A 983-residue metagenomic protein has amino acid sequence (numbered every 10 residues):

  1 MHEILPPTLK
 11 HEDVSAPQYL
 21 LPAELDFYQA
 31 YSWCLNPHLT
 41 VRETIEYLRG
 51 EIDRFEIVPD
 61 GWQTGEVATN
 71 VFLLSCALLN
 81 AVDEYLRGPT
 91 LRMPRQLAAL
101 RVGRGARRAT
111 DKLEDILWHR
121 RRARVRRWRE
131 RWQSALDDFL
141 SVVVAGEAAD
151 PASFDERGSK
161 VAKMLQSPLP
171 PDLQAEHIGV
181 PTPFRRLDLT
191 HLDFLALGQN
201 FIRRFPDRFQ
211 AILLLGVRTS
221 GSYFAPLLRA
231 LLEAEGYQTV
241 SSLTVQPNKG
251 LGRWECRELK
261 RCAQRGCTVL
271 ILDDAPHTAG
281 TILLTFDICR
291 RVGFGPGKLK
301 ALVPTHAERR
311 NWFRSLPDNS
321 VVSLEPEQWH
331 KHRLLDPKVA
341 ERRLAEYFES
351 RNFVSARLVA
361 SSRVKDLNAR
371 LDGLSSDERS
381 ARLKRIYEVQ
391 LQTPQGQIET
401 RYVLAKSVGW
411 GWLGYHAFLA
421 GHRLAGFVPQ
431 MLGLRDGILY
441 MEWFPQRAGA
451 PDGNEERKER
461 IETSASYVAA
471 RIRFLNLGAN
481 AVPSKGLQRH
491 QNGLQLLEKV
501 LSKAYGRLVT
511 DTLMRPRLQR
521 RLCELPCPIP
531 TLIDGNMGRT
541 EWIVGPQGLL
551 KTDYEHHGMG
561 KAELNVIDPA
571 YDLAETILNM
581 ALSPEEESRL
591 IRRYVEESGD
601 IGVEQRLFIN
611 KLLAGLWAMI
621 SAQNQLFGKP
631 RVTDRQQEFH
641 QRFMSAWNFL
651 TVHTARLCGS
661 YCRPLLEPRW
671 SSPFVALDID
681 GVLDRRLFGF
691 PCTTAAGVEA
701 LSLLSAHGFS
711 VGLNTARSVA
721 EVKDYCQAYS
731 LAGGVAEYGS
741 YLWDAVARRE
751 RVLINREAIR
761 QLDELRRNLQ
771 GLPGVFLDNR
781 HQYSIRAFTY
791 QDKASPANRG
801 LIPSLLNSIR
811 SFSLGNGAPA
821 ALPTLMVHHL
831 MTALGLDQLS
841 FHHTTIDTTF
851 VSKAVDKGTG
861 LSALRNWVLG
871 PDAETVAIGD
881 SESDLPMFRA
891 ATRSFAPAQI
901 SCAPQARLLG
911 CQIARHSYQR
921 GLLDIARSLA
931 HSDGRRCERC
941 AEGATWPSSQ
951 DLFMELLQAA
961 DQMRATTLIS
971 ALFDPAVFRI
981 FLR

Functional and structural regions predicted by a protein language model:
H2-E156, K160-A175, A230, E235 (+2 more regions): PRPP-dependent phosphoribosyltransferase catalytic core
P226-L270, H277-T285: Short, glycine/charge-rich flexible loops or terminal/linker lids adjacent to PRPP-binding catalytic cores
S380-R517, R539-T540, P546-G548, Y554-F608: Conserved ATP-binding subdomain of kinase catalytic cores across diverse folds
Q495, A574, R592-G659: Helix-rich C-terminal or lid/interface subdomains of diverse kinases
P668-F690, F888: Asp-based phosphoryl-transfer active-site loop
W670, F690-T694, F850-R983: Mg2+-dependent phosphoryl-transfer enzymes with acidic/Ser/Thr/Gly-rich catalytic loops
C692-H781, Y790-D792, A896, I900 (+1 more regions): Active-site phosphate-binding/coordination module
N768, L772-V876, S881-A890, F981-L982: Conserved acidic, metal-coordinating active-site core of Asp-based, Mg2+-dependent phosphoryl-transfer enzymes
